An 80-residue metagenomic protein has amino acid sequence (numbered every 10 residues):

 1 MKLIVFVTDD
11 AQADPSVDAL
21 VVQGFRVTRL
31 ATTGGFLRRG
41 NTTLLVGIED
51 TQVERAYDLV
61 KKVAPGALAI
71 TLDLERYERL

Functional and structural regions predicted by a protein language model:
M1-L80: Positively charged, small/polar-rich N-terminal and surface patches that mediate targeting and assembly and bind
